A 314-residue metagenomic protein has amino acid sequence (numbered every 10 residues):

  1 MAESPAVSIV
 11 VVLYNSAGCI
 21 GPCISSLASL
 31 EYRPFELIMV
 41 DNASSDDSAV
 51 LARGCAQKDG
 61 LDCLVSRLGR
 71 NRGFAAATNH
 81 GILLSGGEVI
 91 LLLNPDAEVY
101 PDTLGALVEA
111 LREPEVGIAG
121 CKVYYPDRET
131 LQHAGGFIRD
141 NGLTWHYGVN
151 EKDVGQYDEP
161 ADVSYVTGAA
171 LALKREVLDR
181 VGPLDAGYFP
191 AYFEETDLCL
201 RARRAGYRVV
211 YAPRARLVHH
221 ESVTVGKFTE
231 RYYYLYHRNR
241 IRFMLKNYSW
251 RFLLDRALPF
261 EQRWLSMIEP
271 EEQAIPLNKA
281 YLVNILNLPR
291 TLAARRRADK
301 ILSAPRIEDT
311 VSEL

Functional and structural regions predicted by a protein language model:
S25-P34: Short, acidic, metal-binding catalytic loop of nucleotide-sugar glycosyltransferases
S26, D41-V50, R70: A conserved acidic beta->alpha catalytic loop
R67-S85, P95: Glycine-rich, basic loop-to-helix element that forms the pyrophosphate-binding segment of sugar-nucleotide handling
I90: Short aromatic/hydrophobic "clamp" motif used to bind/position activated sugar donors
A97-R139: Conserved donor NDP-sugar-binding/catalytic core segment of glycosyltransferases
R139-S164: Short, flexible, basic/aromatic active-site loop/helix in glycosyltransferases
S164-V218: A short, conserved alpha-helix in the catalytic core of glycosyltransferases
R208-D309: Active-site-adjacent helix/loop segment of glycosyltransferases that harbors family-specific signature motifs
